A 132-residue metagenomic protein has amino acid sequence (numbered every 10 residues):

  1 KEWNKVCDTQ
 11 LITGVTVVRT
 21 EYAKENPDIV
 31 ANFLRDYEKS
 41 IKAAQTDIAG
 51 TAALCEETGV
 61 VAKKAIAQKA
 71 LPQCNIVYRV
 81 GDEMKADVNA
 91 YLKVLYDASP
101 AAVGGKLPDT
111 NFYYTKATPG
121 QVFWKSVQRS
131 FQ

Functional and structural regions predicted by a protein language model:
K1-C55: Pocket-lining segment of extracytoplasmic ligand-binding domains
G50-Q132: An extracytoplasmic/periplasmic, membrane-proximal ligand-sensing/linker region
